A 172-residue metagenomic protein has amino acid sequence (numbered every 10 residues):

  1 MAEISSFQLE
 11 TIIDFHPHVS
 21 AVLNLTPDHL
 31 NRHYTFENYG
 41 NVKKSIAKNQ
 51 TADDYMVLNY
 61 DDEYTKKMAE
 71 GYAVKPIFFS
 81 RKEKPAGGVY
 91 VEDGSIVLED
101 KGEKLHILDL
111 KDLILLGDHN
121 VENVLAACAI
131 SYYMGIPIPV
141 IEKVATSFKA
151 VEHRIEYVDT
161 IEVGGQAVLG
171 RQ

Functional and structural regions predicted by a protein language model:
M1-F79, Y90-E92, V97, G102-E103 (+1 more regions): Flexible active-site lid/hinge loop adjacent to a nucleotide/diphosphate and Mg2+-phosphate binding pocket
H33-G40, V74-Q172: Adenine nucleotide phosphate-binding catalytic loops in nucleotide-utilizing enzymes
